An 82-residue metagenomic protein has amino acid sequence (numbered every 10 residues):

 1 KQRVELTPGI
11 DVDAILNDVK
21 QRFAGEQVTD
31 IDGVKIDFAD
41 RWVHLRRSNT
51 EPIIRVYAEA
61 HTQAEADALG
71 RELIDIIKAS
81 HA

Functional and structural regions predicted by a protein language model:
K1-A82: Phosphate-binding and adjacent anionic-ligand microenvironments
